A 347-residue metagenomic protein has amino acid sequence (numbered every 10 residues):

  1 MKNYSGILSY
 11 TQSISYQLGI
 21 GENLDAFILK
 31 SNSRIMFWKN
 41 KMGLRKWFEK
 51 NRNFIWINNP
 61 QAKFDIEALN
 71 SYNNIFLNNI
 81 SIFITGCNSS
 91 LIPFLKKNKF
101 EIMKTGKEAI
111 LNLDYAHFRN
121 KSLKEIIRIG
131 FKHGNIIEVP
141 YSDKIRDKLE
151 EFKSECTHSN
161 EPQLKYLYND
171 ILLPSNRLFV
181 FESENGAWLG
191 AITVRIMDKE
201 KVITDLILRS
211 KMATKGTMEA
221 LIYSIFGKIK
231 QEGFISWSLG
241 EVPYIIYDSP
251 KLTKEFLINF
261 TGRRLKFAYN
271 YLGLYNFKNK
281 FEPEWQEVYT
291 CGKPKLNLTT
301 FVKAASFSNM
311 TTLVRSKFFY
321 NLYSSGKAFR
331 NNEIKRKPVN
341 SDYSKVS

Functional and structural regions predicted by a protein language model:
K2-N58, F83-K254, A268-N276, Q286 (+2 more regions): A conserved beta-strand-loop-helix scaffold within acyl/acetyltransferase catalytic domains
Q61-F64: Short acidic, S/G/P-rich loop/turn micro-motifs used as interaction or catalytic elements
I66-L77: Short, basic/hydrophobic alpha-helical segments
N78-I82: Short active-site oxyanion
F260-Y269: A short acidic, glycine-rich active-site loop that binds or catalyzes chemistry on phosphate/adenosine moieties
